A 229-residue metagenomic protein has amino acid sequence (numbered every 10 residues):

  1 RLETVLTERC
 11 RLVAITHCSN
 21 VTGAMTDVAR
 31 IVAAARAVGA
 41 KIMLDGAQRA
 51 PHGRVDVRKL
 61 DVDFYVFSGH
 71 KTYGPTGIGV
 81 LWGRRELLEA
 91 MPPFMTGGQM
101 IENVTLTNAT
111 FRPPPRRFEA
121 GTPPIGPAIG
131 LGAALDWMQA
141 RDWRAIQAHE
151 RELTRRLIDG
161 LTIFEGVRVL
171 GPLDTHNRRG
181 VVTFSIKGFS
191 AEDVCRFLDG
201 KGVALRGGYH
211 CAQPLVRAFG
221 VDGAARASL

Functional and structural regions predicted by a protein language model:
R1-L229: Pyridoxal 5′-phosphate
